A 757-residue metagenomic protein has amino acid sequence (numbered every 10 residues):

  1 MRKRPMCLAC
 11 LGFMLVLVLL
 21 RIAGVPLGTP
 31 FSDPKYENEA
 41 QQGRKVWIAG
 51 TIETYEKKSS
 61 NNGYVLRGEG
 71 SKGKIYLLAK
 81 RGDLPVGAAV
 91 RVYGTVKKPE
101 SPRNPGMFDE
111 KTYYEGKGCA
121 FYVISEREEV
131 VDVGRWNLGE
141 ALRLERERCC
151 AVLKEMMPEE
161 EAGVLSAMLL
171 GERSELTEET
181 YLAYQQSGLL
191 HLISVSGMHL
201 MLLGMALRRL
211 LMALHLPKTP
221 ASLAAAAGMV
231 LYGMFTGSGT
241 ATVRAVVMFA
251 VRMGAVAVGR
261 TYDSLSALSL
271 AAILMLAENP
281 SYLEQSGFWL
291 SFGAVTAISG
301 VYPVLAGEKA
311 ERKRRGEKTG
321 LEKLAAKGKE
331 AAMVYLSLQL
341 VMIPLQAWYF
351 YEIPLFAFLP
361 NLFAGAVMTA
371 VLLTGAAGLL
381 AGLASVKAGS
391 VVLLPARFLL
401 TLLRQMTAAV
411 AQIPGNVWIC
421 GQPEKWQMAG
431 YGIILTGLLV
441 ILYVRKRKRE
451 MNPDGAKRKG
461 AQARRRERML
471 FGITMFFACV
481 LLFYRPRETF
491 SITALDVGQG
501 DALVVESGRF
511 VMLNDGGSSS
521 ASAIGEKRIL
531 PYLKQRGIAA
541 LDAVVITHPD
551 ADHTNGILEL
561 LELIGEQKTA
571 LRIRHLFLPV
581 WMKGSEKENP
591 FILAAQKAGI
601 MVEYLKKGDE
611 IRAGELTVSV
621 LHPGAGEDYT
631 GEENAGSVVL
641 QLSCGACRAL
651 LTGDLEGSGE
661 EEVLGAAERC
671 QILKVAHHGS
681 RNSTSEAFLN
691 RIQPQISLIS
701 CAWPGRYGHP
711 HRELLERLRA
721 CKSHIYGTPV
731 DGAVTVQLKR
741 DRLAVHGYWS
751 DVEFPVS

Functional and structural regions predicted by a protein language model:
L8-V16, L20, E179-F358, G421-R487 (+4 more regions): Hydrophobic alpha-helical transmembrane segments in multi-pass membrane proteins
F13-H191, E526-P531, A540, W581 (+3 more regions): Membrane-interface helix/helix-cap signal primarily in integral membrane proteins
G116-M248, M253, S337-L340, A543-V545 (+3 more regions): Aromatic-rich juxtamembrane segments at the membrane interface
W136, E140, Q186, A347-F363 (+2 more regions): Membrane-interface amphipathic/re-entrant loop segments adjacent to transmembrane helices in multi-pass membrane
R173, L276-E284, A408-A543, Q596-I672 (+2 more regions): Core dinuclear metal-dependent hydrolase active-site scaffold
L541-D552, W581, L673-H677: Metallo-beta-lactamase
A551-Q596, P694: Active-site HxH/HxHxD metal-binding segment of metal-dependent hydrolases
H575, E660-G732: Cap/insert and terminal regions of metallo-dependent hydrolase folds
